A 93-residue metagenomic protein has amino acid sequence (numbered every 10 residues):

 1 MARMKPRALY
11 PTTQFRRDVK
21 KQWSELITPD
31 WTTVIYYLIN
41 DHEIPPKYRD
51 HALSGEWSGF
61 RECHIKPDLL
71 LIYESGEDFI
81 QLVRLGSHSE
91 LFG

Functional and structural regions predicted by a protein language model:
M1-P67, S75-Q81, S89-G93: Basic, Lys/Arg-enriched alpha-helical interface segments
G86: Residues forming the ATP-binding cleft of Hanks-type serine/threonine protein kinase domains
